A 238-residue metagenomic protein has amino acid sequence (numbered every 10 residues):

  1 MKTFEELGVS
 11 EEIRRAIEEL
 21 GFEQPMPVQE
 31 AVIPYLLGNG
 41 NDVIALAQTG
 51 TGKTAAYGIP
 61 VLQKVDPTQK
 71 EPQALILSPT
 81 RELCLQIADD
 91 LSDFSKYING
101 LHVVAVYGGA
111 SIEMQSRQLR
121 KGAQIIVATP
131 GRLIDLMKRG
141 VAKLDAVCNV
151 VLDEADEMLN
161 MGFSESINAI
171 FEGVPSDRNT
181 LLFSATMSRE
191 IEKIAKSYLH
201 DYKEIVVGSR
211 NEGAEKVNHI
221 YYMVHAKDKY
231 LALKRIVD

Functional and structural regions predicted by a protein language model:
M1-L46: Conserved pre-motif I regulatory segment
L7, L75, V103-V106, Q115 (+2 more regions): Interdomain coupling/hinge region of P-loop NTPase helicase/AAA+ cores
E11-E19, Q69-K138, A146-N149, E192-K196 (+1 more regions): Conserved nucleic-acid-binding Ia/Ib motif block in the N-terminal RecA-like helicase ATPase lobe
I17, Q29, A45, V61 (+11 more regions): Residue-level signature of catalytic and energy-coupling elements of molecular machines, predominantly ATP/GTP-dependent
E23, L62, D66, C84 (+5 more regions): Nucleotide phosphate-binding site architecture
I33-N41, T54-Q69, L85, D89-S95 (+2 more regions): Walker A/P-loop NTP-binding motif
L37-G38, R120, L199: Hydrophobic/aromatic position at a conserved helix-loop-beta junction within ABC-family ATPase nucleotide-binding
A47-T51: The conserved Walker
